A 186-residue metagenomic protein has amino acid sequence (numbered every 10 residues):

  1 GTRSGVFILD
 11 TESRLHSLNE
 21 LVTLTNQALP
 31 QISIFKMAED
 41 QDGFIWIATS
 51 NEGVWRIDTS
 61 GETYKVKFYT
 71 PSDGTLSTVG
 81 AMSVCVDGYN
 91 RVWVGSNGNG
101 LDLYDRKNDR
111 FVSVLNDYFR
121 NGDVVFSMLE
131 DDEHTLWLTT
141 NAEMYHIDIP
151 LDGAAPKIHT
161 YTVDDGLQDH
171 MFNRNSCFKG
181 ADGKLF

Functional and structural regions predicted by a protein language model:
G1-F186: Carboxylate-rich, polar loop motifs that coordinate divalent cations or form catalytic acidic clusters
